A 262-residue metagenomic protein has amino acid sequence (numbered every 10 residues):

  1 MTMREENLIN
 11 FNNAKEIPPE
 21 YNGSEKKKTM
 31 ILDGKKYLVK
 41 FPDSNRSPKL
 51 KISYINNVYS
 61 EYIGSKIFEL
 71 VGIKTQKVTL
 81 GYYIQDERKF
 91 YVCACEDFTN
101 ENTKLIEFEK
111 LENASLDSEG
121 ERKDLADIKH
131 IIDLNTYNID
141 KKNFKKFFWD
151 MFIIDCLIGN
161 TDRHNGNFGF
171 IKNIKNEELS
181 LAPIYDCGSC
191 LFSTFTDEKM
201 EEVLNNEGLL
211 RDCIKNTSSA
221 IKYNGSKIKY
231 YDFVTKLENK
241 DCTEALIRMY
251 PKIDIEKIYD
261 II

Functional and structural regions predicted by a protein language model:
M1-L116: Conserved ATP-binding subdomain of kinase catalytic cores across diverse folds
V58, R88, K142, K252-Y259: Generic detection of long, well-ordered alpha-helical segments
F68, S118-R122, N206-R211: Glycine-rich loops and low-complexity Gly/Arg-rich segments that provide flexible linkers or classic glycine-based
E69-K74, A126-D127, D212-S219: Short C-terminal domain-edge/linker segments immediately following a structured domain
A94-F152, K240: ATP-dependent phospho-/nucleotidyl transfer catalytic cores
C95-F98, I158-N165, F170, E178 (+1 more regions): An exposure/low-complexity boundary signal
D127-T196: Conserved kinase catalytic-core segment
K175-I262: C-terminal catalytic region of ATP-dependent kinase domains
